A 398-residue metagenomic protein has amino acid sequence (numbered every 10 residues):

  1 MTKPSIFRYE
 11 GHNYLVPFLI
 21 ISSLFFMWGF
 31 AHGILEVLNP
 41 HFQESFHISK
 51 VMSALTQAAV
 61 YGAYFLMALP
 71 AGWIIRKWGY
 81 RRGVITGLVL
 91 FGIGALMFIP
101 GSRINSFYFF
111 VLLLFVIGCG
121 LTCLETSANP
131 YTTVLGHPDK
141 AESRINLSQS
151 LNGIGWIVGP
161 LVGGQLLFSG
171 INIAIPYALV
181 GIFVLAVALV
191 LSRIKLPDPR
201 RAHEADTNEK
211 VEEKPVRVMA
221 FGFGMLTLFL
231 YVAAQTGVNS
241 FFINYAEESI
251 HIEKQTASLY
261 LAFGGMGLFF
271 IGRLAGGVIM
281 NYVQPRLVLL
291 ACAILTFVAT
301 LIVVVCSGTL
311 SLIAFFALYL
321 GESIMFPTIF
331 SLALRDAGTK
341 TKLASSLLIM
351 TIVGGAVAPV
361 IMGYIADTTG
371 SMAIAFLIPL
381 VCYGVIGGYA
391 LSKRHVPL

Functional and structural regions predicted by a protein language model:
V16-E44, I48, A128-N129, V238-I243: Extracytoplasmic
L35-N39, V216-F263, G267: Extracytoplasmic gate region of multi-pass secondary transporters
A58-W73, F263-A275: Central cavity-lining transmembrane alpha-helices of secondary-active solute carriers, predominantly the Major
V89-I104, I294-S307: C-terminal ends and interior cores of transmembrane alpha-helices in multi-pass membrane transporters/permeases
I104, R144, S148-P199: Helix-loop-helix hairpin linking two adjacent transmembrane segments in secondary transporters
F107-L124, L310-M325: Hydrophobic core of transmembrane alpha-helices in multi-pass small-molecule transporters, especially MFS/SLC-type
V111-S150: Cytoplasmic helix-loop-helix junction between adjacent transmembrane helices in 12-TM secondary transporters
C123-H137, S323-G338: Intracellular juxtamembrane helix-capping segments at the cytosolic ends of symmetry-related transmembrane helices
